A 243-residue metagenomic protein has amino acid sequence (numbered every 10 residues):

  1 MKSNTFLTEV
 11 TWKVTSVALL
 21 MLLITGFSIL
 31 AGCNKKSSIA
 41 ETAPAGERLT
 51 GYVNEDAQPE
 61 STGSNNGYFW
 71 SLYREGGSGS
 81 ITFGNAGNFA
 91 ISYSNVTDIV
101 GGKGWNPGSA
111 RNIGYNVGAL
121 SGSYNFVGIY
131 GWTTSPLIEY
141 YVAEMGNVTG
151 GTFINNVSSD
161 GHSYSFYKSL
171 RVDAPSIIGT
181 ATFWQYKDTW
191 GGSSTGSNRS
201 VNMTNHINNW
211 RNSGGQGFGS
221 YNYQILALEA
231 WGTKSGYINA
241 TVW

Functional and structural regions predicted by a protein language model:
M1-T5, G26-V53: Bacterial Sec-dependent N-terminal signal peptides
S3-L19: Bacterial N-terminal signal peptides that target proteins for export
S16-S28: Bacterial N-terminal signal peptides
Y52-S123: Short N-terminal edge-element motif at the start of the domain
N65-F69, Y73-A86, V157-V172, D188 (+1 more regions): Extracellular-facing/secreted segment signature in eukaryotic proteins
D98-S159: Extracellular-facing segments of soluble proteins and assemblies that are Gly/Ser/Thr-biased and enriched in aromatics
P136-G196: An exposed acidic His-Trp-rich patch
R199-W243: Long, compositionally biased interface segments
